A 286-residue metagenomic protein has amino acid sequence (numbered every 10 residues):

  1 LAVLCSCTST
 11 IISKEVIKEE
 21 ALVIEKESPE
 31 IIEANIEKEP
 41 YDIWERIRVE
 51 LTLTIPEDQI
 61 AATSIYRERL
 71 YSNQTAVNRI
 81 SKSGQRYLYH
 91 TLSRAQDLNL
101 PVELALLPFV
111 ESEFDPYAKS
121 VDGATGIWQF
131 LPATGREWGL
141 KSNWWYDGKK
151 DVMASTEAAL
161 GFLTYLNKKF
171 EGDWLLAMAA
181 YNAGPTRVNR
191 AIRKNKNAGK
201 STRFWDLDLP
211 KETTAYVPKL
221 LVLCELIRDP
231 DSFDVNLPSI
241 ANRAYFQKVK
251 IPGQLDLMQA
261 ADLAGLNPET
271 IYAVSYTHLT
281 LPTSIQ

Functional and structural regions predicted by a protein language model:
L1-S6: Bacterial N-terminal signal peptides
C7-N99, L104: An acidic, Gly/Ser/Thr/Pro-rich helix-cap/linker signature
I65-R79, E113-V121, Q129-E157, G161-G172 (+1 more regions): Substrate-binding clefts and substrate-entry loops adjacent to catalytic sites of polymer-processing enzymes acting on
Y71-R86, L98, T125, Y146-E157 (+5 more regions): Soluble non-cytosolic domains of exported or imported proteins
L100-Y117, A177-G184, I271-S275: Short, functionally critical alpha-helical segments immediately adjacent to catalytic or ligand/cofactor-binding
T164-A191: Catalytic and binding regions of secreted/periplasmic enzymes and modules that target cell-wall glycans
P238-P268: Primarily a LysM-type cell-wall glycan-binding module
T277-T283: Conserved small/polar residues in nucleotide/adenosyl-binding loops
